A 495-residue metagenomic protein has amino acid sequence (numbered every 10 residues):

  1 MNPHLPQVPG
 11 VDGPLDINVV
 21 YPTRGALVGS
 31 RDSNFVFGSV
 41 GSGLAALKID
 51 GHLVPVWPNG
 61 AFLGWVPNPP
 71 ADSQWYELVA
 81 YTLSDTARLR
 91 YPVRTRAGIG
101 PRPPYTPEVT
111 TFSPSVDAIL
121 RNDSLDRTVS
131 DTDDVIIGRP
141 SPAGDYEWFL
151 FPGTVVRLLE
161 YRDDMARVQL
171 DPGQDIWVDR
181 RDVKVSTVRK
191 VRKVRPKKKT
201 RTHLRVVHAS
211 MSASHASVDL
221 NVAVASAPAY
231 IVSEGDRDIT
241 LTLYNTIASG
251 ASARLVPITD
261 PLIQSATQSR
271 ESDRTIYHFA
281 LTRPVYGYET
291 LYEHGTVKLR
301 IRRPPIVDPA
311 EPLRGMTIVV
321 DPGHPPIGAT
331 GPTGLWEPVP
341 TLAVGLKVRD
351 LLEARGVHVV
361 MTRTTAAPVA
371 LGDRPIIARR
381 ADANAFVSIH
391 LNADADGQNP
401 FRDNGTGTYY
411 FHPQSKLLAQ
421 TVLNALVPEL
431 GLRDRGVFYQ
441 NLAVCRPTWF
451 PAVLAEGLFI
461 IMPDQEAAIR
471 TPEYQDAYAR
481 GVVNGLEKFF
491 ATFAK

Functional and structural regions predicted by a protein language model:
N2-R31, G43-A46, L53-V319, P326 (+4 more regions): Short linear recognition/processing motifs and adjacent strand/loop elements at protein termini and domain edges
S33-F37: A short beta-strand segment in extracellular, disulfide-stabilized domains
W75, L342-R349, G372-P375, K416-L423 (+5 more regions): Extracytoplasmic/secreted envelope proteins and their assembly/folding machinery, especially bacterial periplasmic
P140, G144, L150, L335-A343 (+3 more regions): Soluble non-cytosolic domains of exported or imported proteins
Y161, L346-V357, R379-A383, Q414 (+3 more regions): Sec-exported extracytoplasmic/periplasmic mature domains
R300-A385, A395-Q398, R402-N404, A494: Active-site histidine-acidic residue metal-binding/catalytic motifs, centered on HxH/HExxH-like signatures
P325-I327, T365-V369, L391-G397, P413-K416 (+5 more regions): Solvent-exposed loop/turn segments at secondary-structure junctions within structured extracellular/periplasmic domains
A385-S388, A395, G407-Y410, G436-K495: Active-site-adjacent mobile loop/cap segments within catalytic or ligand-binding domains
